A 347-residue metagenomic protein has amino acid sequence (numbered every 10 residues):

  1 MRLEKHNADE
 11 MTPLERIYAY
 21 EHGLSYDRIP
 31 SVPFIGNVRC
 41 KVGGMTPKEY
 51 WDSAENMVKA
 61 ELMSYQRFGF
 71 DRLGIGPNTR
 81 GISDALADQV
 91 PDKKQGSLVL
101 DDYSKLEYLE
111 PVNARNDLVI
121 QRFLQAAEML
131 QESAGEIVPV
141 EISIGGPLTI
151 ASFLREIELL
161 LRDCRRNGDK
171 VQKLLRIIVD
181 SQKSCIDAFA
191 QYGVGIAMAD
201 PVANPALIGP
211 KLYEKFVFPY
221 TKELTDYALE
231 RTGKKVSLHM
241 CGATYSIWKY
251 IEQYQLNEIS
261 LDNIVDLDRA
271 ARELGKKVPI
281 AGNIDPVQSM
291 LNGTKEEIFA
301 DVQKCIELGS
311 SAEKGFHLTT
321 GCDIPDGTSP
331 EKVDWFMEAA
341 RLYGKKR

Functional and structural regions predicted by a protein language model:
M1-R39, M45-P47, A60, D71 (+3 more regions): Active-site loop segments of alpha/beta catalytic cores
E49-K59, F68: Short, structured active-site "lid" loops
D52, R72-G74, Y103: N-terminal substrate-binding region of glycoside hydrolase catalytic domains
E61-L62, R67-S83: Membrane helical hairpin/interfacial module
S83-Q89: Detector for C-terminal structural segments
D101-L109: Short, basic/glycine-rich phosphate-binding loops at helix/coil junctions that contact nucleotide phosphates
